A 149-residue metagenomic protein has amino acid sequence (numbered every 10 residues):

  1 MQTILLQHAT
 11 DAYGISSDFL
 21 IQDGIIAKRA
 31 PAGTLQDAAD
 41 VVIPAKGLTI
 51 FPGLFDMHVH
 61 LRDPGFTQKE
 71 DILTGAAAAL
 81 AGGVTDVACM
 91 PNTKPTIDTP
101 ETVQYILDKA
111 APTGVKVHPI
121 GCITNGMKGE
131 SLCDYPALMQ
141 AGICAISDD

Functional and structural regions predicted by a protein language model:
M1-T3, H8-G53: Histidine-rich, glycine-flanked metal-binding segment
T3, P52-L54, H118, C144-A145: Hydrophobic "anchor" residues on beta-strands that sit immediately upstream of conserved functional sites
I4, D37, G82, V115 (+1 more regions): Structured loop/turn residues at beta-strand edges in well-structured enzyme cores
A9, G24, G47, H58 (+4 more regions): Divalent metal-coordination and catalytic microenvironments
I15, D63-T67, G129: Active-site-proximal flexible loops/turns
V41-I43, F55, A88, H118: Hydrophobic/aromatic beta-strand patches that form the interior of the parallel beta-sheet core in alpha/beta enzyme
L48-A110: Metal-associated gating/positioning segment near the N- to mid-region
T93-Y105, K109-D149: Histidine/acidic-residue-rich, glycine-tolerant segments that coordinate divalent metal ions
